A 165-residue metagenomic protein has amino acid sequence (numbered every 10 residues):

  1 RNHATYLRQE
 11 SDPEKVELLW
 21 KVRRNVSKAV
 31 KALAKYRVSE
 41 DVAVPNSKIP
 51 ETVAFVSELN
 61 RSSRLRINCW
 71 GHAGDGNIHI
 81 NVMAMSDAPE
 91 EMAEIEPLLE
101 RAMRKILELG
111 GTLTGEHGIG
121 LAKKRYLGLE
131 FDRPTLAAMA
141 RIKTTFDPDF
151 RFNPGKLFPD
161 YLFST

Functional and structural regions predicted by a protein language model:
R1-L98, K105, L109: C-terminal substrate-recognition/cap domain of FAD-linked oxidoreductases
R8-V22, L113-L129, F158-L162: Short proline/glycine- and acidic-rich turn/helix-capping motifs at secondary-structure junctions
K31, A102-R104, E116, A138 (+1 more regions): Short, intrinsically disordered/low-complexity patches at protein termini and at juxtamembrane boundaries
E40, I78-V82, H117, K123 (+1 more regions): A structural signal for short, well-ordered beta-strand segments
F55, R101, A137, R141: Alpha-helical scaffold segments in soluble metabolic enzymes
E90-E94, L98, I119, L127-E130 (+1 more regions): Short amphipathic alpha-helical interaction segments
L107-I119, T144, P148-F152: Alpha-helix capping/hinge segments and adjacent helical runs
K124-T165: Activity-critical C-terminal alpha-helical subdomain
